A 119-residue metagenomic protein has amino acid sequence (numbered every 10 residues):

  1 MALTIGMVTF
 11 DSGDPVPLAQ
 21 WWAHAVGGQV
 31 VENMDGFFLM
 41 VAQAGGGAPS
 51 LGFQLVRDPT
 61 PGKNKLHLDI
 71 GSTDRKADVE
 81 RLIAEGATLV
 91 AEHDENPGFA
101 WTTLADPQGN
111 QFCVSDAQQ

Functional and structural regions predicted by a protein language model:
A2-F10, V31-N33, L39-A42, G46-Q54 (+1 more regions): Vicinal oxygen chelate
I5-S12, D58-L82, A100-A105: Vicinal oxygen chelate
D14-Q29, L82-A84: Amphipathic alpha-helical segments
V16, F53-V56: Extracytoplasmic/cell-surface-exposed regions of Actinobacterial cell-envelope-associated and secreted proteins
P17, A48, D74-A77: Short alpha-helical
Q29, P59-T60, D69-D74, A87-V90 (+1 more regions): Short, low-complexity, polar/charged sequence segments that are solvent-exposed and flexible
